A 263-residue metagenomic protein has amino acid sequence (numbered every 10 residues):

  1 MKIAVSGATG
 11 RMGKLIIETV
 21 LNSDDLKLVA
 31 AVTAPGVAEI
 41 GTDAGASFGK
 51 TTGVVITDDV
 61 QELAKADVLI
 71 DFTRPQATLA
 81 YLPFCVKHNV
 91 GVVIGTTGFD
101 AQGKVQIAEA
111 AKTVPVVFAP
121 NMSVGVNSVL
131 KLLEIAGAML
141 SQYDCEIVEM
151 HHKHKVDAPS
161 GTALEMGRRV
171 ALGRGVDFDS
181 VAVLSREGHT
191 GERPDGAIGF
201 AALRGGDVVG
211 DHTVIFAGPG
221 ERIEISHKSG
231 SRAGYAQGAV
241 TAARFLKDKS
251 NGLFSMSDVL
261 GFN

Functional and structural regions predicted by a protein language model:
M1: Nucleotide donor/acceptor-binding cores
A4-S6, G13-L63, S141-N263: C-terminal substrate-binding/catalytic lobe of Rossmann-fold NAD(P)-dependent oxidoreductases
A8, T73: NAD(P)H cofactor-binding loop motif with strongest signal on the N-terminal glycine-rich segment
A34, T97-F99, N121-S123, M150-K153: Short, ordered loop/turn segments at secondary-structure junctions
A66: An anion/phosphate-binding loop that grips the pyrophosphate of nucleotide cofactors and donors
L69-I70: N-terminal Rossmann-like NAD(P) cofactor-binding module of classical short-chain dehydrogenase/reductase
A80-H88, G95-V116, N127, L132-I135: Rossmann-fold NAD(P)-binding glycine/threonine-rich loop
